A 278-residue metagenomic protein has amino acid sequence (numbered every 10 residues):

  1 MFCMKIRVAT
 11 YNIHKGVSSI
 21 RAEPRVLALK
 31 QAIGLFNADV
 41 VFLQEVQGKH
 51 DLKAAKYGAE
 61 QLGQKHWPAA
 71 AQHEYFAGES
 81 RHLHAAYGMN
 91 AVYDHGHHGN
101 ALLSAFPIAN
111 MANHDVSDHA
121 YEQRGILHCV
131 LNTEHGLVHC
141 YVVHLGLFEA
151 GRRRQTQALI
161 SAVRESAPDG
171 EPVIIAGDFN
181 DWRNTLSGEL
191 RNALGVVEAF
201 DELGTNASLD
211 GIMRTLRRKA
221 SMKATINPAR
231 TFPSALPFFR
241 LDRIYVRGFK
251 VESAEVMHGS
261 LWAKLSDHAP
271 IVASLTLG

Functional and structural regions predicted by a protein language model:
M1-V40, P68, H82-G278: Active-site regions of metal-assisted phosphoester/phosphodiester hydrolases, unifying DNase/endonuclease modules
Y11, Q44-Q47: Short loop/turn segments at strand-loop or loop-helix junctions that form parts of catalytic or ligand-binding pockets
S19-E23, H50-P68: Short, flexible/disordered intra-domain loops and linkers
V46, D51, F249: Flexible loop residues that form catalytic and substrate-binding hotspots at small-molecule/glycan-binding clefts
K49-L52, D94-G96: Short active-site-adjacent helix-start/loop capping segments
Q61-L62, H73-A85: Charged, glycine-enriched surface loops/patches that mediate electrostatic binding to polyanionic ligands
